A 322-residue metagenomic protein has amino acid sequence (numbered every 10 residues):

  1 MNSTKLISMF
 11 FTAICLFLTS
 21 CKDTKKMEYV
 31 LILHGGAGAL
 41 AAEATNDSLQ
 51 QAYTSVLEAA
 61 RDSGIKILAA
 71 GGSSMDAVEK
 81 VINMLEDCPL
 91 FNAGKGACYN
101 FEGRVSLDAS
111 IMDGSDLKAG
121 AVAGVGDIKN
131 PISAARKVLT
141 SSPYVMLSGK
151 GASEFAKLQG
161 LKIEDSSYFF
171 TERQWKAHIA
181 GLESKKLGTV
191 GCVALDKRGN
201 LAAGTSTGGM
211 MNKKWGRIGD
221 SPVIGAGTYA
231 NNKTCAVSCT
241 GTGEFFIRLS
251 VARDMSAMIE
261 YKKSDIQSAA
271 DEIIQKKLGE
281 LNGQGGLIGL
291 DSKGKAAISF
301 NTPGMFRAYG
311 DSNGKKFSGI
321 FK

Functional and structural regions predicted by a protein language model:
M1-M27: Bacterial Sec-dependent N-terminal signal peptides
K22-K322: Alpha/propeptide regions of enzymes that mature by internal proteolysis
